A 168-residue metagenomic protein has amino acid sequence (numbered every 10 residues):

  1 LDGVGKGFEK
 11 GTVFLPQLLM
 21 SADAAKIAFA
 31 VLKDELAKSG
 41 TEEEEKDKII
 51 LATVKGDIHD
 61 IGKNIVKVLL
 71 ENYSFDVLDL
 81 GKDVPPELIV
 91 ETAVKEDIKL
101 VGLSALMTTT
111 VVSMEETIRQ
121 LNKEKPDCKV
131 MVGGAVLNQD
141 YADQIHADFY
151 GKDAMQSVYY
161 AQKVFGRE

Functional and structural regions predicted by a protein language model:
L1-E168: Domain-level signal for soluble alpha/beta catalytic cores
